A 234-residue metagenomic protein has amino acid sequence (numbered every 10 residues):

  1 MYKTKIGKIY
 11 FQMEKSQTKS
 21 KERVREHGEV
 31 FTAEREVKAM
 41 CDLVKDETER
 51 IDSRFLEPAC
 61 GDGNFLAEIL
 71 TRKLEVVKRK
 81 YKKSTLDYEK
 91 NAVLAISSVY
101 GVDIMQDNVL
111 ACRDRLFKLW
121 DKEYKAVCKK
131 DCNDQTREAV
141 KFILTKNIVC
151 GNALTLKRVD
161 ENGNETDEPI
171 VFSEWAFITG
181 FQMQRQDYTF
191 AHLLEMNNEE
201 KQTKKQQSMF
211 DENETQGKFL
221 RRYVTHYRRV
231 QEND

Functional and structural regions predicted by a protein language model:
Y2-D234: SAM-dependent methyltransferase catalytic region
